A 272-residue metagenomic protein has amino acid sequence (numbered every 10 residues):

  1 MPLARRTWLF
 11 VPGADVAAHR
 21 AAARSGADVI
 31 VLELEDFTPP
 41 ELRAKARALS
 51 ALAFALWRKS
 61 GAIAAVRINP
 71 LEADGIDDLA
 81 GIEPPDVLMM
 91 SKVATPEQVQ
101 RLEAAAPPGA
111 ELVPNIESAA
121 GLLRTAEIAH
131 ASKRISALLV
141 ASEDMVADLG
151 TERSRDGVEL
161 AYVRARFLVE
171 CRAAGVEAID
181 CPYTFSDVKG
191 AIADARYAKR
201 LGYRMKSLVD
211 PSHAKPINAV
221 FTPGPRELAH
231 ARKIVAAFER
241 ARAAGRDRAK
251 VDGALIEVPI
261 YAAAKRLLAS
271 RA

Functional and structural regions predicted by a protein language model:
M1-A272: Expand to "…catalyze enediolate/carbanion chemistry for C-C bond making/breaking, isomerization, decarboxylation
